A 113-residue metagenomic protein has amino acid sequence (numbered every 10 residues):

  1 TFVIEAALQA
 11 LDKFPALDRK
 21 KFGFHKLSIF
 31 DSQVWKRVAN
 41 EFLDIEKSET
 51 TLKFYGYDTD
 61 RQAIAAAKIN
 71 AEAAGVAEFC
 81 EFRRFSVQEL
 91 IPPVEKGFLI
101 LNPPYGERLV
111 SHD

Functional and structural regions predicted by a protein language model:
T1-I91: Conserved S-adenosyl-L-methionine
A6, P103-G106: Proline/glycine-anchored alpha-helix kink/cap motifs
A39-E41, I100, P104: C-terminal extensions
F82-R83, L99-L101: Low-complexity, glycine/alanine/valine/leucine- and proline-rich hydrophobic stretches
V87-L90, Y105-D113: Short, contiguous acidic/charged loop-to-helix segments that flank catalytic cores in large enzymes
Q88-I100: A short acidic, Gly/Pro-enriched loop at the edge of an enzyme's catalytic core that lines a small-molecule cofactor
